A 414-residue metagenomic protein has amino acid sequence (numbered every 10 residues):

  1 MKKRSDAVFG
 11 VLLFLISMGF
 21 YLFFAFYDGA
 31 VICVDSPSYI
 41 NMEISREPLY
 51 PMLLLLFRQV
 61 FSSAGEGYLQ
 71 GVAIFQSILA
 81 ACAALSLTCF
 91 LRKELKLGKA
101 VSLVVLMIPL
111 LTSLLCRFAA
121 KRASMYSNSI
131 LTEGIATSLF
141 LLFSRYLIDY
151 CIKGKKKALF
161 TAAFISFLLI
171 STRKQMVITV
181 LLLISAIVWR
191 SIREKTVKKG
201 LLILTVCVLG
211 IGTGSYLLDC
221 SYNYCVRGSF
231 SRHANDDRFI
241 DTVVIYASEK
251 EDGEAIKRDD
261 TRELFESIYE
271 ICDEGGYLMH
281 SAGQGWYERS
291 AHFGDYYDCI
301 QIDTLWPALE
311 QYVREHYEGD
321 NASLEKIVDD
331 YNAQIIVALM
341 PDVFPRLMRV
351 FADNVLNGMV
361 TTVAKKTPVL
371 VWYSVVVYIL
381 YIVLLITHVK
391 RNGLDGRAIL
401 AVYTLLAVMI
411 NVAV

Functional and structural regions predicted by a protein language model:
S5-C33, L110-L114, L209-Y222: Transmembrane signal-anchor helices characteristic of membrane glycosylation enzymes that use polyprenol
F24-G67, V328, M348: Extracytoplasmic catalytic/substrate-binding loops of multi-pass membrane glycan-assembly enzymes
Q70-L79, E318-V408: Membrane-interface anchor segments at the N-terminal boundary of transmembrane helices in multi-pass membrane enzymes
I74-K99, S138, L142, Y146 (+1 more regions): Transmembrane-helix motifs of polytopic, lipid-linked glycan transferases
L141-A158: Membrane-interface transmembrane helices that cradle and orient dolichyl/undecaprenyl
L159-R173, V208-G214, D219: Membrane-interface alpha helices of multi-pass inner-membrane proteins
T161, K174-R190: Transmembrane-embedded, aromatic-rich helix segments that form part of the hydrophobic channel/pocket engaging
S231-A352: Membrane-proximal stem/loop segments at transmembrane-domain junctions that anchor or position
